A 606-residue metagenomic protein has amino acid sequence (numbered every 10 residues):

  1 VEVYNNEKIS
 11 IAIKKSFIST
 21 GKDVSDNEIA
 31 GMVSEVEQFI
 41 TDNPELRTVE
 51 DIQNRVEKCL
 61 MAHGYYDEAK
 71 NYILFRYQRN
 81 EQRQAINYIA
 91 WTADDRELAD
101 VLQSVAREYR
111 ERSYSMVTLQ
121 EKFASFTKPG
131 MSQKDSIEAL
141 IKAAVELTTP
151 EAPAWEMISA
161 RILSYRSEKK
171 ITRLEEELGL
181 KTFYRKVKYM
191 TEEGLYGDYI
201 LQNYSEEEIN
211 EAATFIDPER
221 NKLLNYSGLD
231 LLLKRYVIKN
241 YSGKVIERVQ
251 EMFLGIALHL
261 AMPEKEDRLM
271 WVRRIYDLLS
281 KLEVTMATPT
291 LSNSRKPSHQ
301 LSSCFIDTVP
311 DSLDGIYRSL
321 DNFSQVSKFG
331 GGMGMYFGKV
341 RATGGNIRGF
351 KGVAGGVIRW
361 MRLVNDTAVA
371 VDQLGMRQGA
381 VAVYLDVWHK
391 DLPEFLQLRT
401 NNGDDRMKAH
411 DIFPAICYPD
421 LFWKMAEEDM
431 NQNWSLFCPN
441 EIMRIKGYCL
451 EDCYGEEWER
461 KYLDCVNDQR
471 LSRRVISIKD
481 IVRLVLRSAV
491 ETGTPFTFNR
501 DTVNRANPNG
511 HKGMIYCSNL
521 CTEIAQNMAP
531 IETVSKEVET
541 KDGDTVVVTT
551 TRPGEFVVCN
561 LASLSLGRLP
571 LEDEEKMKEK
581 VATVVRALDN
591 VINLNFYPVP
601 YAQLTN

Functional and structural regions predicted by a protein language model:
V1-N606: Extended catalytic cores of very large enzyme megasubunits
